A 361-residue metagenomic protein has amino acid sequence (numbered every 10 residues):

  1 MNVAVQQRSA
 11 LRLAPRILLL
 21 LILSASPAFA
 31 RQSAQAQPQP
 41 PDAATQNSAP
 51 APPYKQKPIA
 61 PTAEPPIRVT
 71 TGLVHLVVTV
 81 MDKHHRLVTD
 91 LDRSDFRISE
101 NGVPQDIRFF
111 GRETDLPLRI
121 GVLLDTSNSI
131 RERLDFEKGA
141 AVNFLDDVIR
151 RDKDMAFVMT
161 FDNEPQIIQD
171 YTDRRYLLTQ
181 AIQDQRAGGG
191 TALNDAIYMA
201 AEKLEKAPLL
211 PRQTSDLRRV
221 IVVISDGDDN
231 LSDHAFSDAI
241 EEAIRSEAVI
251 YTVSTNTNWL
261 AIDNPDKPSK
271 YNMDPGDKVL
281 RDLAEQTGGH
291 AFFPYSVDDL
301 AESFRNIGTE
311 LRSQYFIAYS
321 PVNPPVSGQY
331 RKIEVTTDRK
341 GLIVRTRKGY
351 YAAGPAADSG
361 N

Functional and structural regions predicted by a protein language model:
M1-L13: N-terminal secretory signal peptides that target proteins for export/translocation
N2-V5, L19, Y319-V322: Compact, basic/aliphatic-enriched, mixed alpha/beta core segments that act as assembly/interaction modules in small
R8, L23-A25, Q32, N47: Intrinsically disordered, low-complexity segments enriched in Ser/Pro/Gly/Ala and basic residues
A10-L11, L20, P41: Alpha-helical and His/Cys-centered functional microenvironments
A14-S26: Bacterial N-terminal signal peptides
A30-N361: Scaffold/interface architecture of coatomer-like assemblies
